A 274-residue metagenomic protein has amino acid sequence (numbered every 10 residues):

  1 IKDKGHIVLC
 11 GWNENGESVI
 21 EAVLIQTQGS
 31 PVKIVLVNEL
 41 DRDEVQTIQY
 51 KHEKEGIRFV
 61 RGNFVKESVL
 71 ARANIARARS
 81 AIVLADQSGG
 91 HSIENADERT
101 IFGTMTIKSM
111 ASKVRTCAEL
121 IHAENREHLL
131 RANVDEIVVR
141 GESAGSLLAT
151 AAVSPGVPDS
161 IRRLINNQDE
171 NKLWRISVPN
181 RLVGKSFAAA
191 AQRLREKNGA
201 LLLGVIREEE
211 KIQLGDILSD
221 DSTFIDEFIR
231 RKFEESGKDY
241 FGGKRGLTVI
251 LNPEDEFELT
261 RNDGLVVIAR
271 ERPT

Functional and structural regions predicted by a protein language model:
I1-T274: Cytosolic regulatory regions of ion transport systems
